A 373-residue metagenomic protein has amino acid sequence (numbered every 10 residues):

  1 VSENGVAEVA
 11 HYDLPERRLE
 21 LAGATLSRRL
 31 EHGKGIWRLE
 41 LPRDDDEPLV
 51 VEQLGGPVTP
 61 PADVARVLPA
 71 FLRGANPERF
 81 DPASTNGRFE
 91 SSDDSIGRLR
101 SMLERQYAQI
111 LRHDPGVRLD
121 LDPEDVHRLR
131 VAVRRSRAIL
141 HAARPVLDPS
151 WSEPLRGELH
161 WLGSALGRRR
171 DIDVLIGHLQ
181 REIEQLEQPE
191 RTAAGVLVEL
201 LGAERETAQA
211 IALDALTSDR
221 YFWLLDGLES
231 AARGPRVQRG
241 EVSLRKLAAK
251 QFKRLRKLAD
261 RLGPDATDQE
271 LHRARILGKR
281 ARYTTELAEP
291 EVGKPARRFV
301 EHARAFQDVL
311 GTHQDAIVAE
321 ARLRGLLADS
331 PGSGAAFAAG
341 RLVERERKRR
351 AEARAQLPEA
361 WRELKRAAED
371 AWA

Functional and structural regions predicted by a protein language model:
V1-A373: Function-determining surface determinants
